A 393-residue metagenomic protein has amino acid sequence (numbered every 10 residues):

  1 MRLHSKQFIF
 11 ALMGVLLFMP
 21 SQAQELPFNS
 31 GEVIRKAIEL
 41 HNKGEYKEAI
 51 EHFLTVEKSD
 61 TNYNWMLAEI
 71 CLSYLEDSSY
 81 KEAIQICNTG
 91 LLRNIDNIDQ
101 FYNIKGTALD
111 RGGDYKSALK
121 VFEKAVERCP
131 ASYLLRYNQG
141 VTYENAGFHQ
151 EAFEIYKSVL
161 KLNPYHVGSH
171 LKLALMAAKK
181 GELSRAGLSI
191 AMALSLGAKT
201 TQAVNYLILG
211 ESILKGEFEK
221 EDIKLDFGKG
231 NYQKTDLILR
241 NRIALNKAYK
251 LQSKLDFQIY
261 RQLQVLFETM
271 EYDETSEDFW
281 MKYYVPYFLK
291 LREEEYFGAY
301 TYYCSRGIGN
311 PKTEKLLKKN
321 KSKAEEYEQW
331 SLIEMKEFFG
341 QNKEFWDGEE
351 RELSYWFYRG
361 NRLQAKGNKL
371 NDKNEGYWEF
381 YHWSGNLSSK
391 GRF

Functional and structural regions predicted by a protein language model:
G31, W65, D99-Q100, L134 (+2 more regions): Start-of-helix register in tetratricopeptide repeats
T55-V56, T89-L91, K124-A125, S158-V159 (+1 more regions): Canonical positions in the second alpha-helix
E69-L72, N103-I104, N138, K172 (+1 more regions): Canonical tetratricopeptide repeat
E76-E82, R111-K116, L183-G187, K199 (+1 more regions): Alpha-helical linker/edge segments of TPR/alpha-solenoid repeat scaffolds and analogous pre-/post-domain helices
G340-F393: Glycine/tyrosine- and acidic-biased, solvent-exposed loop/turn segments at the edges of beta-strands
